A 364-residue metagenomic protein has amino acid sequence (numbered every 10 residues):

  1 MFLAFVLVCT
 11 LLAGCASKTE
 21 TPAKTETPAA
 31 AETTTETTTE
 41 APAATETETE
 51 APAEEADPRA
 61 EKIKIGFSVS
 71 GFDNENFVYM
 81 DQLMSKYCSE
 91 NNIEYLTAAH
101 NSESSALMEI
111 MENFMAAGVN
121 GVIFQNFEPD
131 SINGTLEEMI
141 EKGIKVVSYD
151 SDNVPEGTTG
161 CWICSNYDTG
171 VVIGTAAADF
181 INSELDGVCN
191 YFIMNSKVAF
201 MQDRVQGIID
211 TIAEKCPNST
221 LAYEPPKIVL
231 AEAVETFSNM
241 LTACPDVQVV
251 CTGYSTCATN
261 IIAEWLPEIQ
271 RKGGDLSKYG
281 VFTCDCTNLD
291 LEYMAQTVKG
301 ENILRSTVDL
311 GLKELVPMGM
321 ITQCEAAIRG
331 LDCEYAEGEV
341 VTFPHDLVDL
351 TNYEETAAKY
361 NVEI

Functional and structural regions predicted by a protein language model:
L12-T25: Bacterial lipoprotein signal-peptidase II cleavage site
A51-I63, T211-K215, L310-I364: Hinge/cleft segment of the Venus flytrap/periplasmic-binding protein
P58-R59, L107, W162-C189, D203 (+3 more regions): Hydrophobic alpha-helical segments within soluble ligand-binding/sensing domains
I63-L83, Y87-N91, Y95-E109, N113 (+4 more regions): Extracytoplasmic "Venus flytrap"
N76-N91, T169-A176, A199-S219, T236 (+1 more regions): Short, solvent-exposed amphipathic alpha-helices that sit in or adjacent to ligand/effector-binding or catalytic
T97-A99, V154-D179, I193-N195, V298-K313: Short beta-strand elements at the ligand-binding edges of bilobed clamshell
E112-A116, G121-E141, I208, A222 (+1 more regions): Hydrophobic alpha-helical
D130-D168, T287-Q296, G300-L304: Flexible loop/hinge segments that line or gate small-molecule binding clefts
